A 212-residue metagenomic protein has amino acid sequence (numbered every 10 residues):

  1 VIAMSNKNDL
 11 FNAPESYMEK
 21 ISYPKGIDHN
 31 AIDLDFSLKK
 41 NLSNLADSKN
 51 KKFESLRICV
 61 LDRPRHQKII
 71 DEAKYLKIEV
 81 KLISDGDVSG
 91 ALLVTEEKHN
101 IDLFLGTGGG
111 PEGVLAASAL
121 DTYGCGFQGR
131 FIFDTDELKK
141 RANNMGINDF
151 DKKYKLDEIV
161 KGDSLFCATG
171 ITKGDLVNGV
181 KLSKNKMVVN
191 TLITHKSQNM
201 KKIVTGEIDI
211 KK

Functional and structural regions predicted by a protein language model:
V1-D9: DPxDG-like acidic metal-binding loop motif
V1-I2, P24-H29, S48-K49: Short, mixed-charge, low-aromatic patches
N8-D9, S16-E19, D121, C125: Flexible, active-site-adjacent loop/turn segments at secondary-structure boundaries
N12-E15, V177-V180, K202-T205: Short, glycine/acidic-enriched capping/hinge loops at junctions between secondary-structure elements
A13-N30: Acidic/polar active-site rim loop that often engages polyanionic ligands
Y17, D35, I210-K211: Catalytic, metal-anchored helix/loop core of enzyme active sites in primary metabolism
D35-K186, N190-T194: An extended, acidic
K184-K212: Extended hydrophobic packing segments that form well-structured cores
